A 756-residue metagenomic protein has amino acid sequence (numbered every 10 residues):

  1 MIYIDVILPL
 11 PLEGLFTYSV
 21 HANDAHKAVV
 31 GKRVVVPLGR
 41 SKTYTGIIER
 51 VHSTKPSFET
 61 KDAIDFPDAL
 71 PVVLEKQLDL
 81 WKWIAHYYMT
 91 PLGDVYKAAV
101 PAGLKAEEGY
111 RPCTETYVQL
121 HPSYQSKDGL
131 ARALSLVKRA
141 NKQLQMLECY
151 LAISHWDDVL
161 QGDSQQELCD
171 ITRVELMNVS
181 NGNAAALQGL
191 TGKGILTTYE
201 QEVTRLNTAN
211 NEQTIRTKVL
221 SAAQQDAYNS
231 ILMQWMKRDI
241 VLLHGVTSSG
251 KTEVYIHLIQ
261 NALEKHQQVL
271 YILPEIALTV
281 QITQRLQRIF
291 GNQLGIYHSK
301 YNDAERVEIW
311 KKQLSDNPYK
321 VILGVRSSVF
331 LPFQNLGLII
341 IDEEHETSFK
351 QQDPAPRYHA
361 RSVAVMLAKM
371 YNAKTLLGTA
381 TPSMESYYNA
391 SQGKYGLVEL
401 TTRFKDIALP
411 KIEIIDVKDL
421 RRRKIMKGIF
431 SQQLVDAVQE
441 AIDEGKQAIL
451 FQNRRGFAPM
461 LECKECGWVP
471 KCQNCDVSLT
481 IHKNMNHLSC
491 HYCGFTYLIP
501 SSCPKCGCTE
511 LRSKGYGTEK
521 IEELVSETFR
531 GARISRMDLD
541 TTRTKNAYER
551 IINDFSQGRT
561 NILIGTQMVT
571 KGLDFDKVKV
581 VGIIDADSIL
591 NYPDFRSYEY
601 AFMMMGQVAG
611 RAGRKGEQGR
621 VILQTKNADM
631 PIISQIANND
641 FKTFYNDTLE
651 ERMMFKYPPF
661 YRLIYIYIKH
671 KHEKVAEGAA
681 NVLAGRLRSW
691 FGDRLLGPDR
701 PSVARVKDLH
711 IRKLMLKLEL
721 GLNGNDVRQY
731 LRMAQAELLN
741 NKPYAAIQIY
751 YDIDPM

Functional and structural regions predicted by a protein language model:
M1-T379, S391-I407, W690, G724-M756: Accessory, non-ATPase domains that flank or precede helicase/AAA+ motor cores in DNA-metabolism machines
G14, T172, R662-I664, H710-R712: Short amphipathic alpha-helical segments
R50-H52, V100, E200-E202, Q452-R454 (+4 more regions): A general secondary-structure junction signal
V118, L196, I412, L479 (+3 more regions): Generic structural motif
I215-S221, Q225, K237-E677, G685 (+4 more regions): Inter-lobe coupling/hinge segments of SF2-like helicase ATPases
H487, L718, L731-A734: C-terminal extensions
G685-H710, I749: A carboxyl-terminal module marker
